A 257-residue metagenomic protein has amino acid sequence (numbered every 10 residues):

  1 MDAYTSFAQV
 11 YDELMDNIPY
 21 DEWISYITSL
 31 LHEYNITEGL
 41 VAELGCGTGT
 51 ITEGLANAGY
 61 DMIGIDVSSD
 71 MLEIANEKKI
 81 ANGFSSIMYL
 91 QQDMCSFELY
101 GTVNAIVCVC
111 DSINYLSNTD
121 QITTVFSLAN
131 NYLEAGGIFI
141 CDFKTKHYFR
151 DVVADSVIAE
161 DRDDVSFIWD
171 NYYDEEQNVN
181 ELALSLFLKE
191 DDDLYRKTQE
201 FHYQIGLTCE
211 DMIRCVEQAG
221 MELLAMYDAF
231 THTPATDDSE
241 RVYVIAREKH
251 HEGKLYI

Functional and structural regions predicted by a protein language model:
M1-G39: Conserved class I S-adenosyl-L-methionine
E38-G47: Conserved class I S-adenosyl-L-methionine
T50-S96: Class I SAM-dependent methyltransferase SAM/SAH-binding core
C95-A105: A short acidic, Gly/Pro-enriched loop at the edge of an enzyme's catalytic core that lines a small-molecule cofactor
N104-D120: A short SAM/SAH-binding and catalytic strip from SAM-dependent methyltransferases
T123-A135: A short glycine-rich, Lys/Arg-flanked "PGG" loop and its adjoining helix->strand segment in the class I
I140-I213: SAM-dependent methyltransferase
Y203-I257: C-terminal lobe and adjacent flexible extensions of AdoMet/dcAdoMet transferase-like proteins
